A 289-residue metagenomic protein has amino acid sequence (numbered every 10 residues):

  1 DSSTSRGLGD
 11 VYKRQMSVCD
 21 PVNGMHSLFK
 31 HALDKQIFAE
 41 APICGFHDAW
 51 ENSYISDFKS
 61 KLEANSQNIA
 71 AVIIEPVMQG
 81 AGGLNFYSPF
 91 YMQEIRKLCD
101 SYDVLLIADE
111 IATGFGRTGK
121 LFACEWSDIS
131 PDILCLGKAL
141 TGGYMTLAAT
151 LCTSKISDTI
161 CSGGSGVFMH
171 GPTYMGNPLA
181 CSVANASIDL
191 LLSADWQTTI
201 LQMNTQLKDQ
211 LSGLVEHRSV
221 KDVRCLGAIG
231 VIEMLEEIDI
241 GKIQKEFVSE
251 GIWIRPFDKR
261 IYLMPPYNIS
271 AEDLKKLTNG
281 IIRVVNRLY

Functional and structural regions predicted by a protein language model:
D1-S2: Short, well-ordered junction/capping motifs at the entry into regular secondary structure
S5-Y289: Conserved N-terminal phosphate-binding loop of PLP-dependent enzymes in the Aspartate aminotransferase
